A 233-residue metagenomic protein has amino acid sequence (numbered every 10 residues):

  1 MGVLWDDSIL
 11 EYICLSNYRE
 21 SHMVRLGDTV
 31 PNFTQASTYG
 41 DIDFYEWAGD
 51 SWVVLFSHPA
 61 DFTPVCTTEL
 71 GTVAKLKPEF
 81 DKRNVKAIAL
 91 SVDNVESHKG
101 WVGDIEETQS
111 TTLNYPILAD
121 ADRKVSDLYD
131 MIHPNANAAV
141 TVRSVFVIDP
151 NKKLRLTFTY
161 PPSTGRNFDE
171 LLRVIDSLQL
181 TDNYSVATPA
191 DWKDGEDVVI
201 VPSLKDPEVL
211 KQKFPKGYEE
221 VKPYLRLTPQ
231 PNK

Functional and structural regions predicted by a protein language model:
W5, Y12-K233: Chalcogenol-based redox active-site neighborhoods
